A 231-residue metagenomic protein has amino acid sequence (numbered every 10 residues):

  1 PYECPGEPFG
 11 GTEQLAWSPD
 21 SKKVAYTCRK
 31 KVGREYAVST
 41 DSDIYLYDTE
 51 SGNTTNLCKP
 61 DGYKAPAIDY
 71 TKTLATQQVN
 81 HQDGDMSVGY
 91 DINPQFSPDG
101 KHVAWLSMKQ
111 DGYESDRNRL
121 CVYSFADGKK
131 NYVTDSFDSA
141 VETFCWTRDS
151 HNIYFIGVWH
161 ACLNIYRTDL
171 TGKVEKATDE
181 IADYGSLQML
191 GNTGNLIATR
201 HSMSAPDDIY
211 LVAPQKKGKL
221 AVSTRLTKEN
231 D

Functional and structural regions predicted by a protein language model:
P1, E13-P19, K23-C28, E175-D231: Non-catalytic accessory segments flanking enzyme active sites
P1-G11, T27-D43, N56-I92, A104-C121 (+5 more regions): A flexible loop/linker signature enriched in serine peptidases of the S9 family
A16, Y47, N56, Q95: Ligand-binding pocket scaffold of soluble enzyme catalytic domains
S18, S97, T147-D149, L190: Structural WD40 beta-propeller signal
K22, D43, K101, H151-N152 (+1 more regions): Generic structural signal for coil-to-beta-strand starts
D48-G52, S124-G128, T168-K173, P214-K217: Short loop/turn segments that connect beta-strands within beta-propeller blades
